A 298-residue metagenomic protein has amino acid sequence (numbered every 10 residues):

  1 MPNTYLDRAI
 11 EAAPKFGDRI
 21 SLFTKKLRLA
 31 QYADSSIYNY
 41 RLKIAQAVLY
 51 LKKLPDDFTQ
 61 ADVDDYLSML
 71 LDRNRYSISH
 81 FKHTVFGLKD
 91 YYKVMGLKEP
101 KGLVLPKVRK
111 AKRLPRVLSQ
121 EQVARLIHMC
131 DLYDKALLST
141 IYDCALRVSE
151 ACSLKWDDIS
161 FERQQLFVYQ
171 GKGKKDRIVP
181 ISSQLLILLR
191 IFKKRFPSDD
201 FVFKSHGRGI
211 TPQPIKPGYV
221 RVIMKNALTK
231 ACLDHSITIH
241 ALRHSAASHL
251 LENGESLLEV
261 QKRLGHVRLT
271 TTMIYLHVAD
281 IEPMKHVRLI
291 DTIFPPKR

Functional and structural regions predicted by a protein language model:
M1-R298: Conserved catalytic core of the tyrosine transesterase superfamily
